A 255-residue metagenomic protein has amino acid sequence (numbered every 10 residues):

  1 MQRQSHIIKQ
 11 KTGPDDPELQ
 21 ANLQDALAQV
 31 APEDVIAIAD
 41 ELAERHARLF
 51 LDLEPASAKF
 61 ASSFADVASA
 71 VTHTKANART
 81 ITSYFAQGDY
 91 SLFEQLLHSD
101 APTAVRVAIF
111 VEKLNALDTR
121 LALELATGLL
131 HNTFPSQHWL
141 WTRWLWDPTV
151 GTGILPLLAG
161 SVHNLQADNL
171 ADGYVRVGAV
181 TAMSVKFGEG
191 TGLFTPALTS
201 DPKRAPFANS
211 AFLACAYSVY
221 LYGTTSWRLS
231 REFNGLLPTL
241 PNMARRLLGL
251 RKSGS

Functional and structural regions predicted by a protein language model:
M1-D118, S136-R143, V150-S255: An N-terminal alpha-helical hairpin/helix-loop-helix interaction module that forms a charged, gly/pro-flexible surface
E112-N132: Helix-hairpin-helix
L130, L145-W146: Short, well-ordered alpha-helical packing segments
